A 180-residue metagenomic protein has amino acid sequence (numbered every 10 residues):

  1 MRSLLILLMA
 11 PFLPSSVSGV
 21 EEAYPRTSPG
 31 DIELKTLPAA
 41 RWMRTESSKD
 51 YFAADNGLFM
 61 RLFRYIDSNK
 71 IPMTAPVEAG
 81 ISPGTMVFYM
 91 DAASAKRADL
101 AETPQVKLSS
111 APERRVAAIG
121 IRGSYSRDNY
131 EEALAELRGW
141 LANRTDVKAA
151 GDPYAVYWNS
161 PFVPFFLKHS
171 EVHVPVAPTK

Functional and structural regions predicted by a protein language model:
R2-K180: A solvent-exposed interaction/effector surface
